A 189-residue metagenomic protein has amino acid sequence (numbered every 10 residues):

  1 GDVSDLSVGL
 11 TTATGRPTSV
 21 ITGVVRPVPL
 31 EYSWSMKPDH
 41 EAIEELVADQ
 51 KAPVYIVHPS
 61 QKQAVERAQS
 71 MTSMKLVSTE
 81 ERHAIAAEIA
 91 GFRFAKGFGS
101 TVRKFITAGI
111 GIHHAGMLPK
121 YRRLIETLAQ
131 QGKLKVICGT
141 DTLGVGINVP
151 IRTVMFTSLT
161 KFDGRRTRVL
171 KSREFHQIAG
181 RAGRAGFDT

Functional and structural regions predicted by a protein language model:
G1, V149-T189: Conserved segment of the helicase C-terminal RecA-like domain
G1-K75, K104-A115: Conserved interdomain linker/interface between the two RecA-like ATPase lobes of SF2 helicase motors
G9, T22, E44-A48, V102 (+4 more regions): Replace "in large, NTP-powered and nucleic-acid-processing enzymes" with "in large, NTP-powered factors and other
T18-S19, L76-E81, V154-S158: Short hydrophobic/aromatic-enriched beta-strand-loop microsegments
P27-V28, A64-V65, V145, K161-G164 (+1 more regions): Short gly/pro/ser/thr-enriched loop/turn and capping motifs at secondary-structure boundaries
E41-A42, L124, T142, E174: Well-ordered alpha-helical segments embedded in enzymatic catalytic cores
P59, R122-E126, Q130-S158, G180: Beta-edge loop/turn motif
Q61-V136, T167-R173: Conserved C-terminal RecA-like helicase domain
